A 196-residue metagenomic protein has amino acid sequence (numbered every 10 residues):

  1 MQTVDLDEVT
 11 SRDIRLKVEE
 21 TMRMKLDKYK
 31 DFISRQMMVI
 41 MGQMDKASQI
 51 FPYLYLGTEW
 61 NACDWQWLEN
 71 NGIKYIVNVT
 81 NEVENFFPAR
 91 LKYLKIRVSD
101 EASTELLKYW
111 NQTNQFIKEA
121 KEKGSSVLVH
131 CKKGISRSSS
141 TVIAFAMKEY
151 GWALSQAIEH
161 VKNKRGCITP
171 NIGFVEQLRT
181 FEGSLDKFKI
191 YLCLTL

Functional and structural regions predicted by a protein language model:
M1-I50, L54, G183-L196: Non-catalytic regulatory/accessory regions that flank a structured catalytic core
F32-M41, K46-T80, Y109-N114: Eukaryotic beta-rich interaction modules
Y55, N61-C63, N81-E84, V98-S103 (+2 more regions): Conserved beta-strand elements of beta-rich interaction domains across eukaryotes, especially beta-propellers
L68, V83-L91: Short loop/helix-cap segments at secondary-structure boundaries that form the rim of catalytic
A89-S99: Active-site regions of enzymes building and remodeling cell-envelope glycoconjugates
R97-V127: Helix-loop module immediately N-terminal to the HCX5R catalytic loop in PTP-like cysteine phosphatase domains
S126-I143: A phosphate-binding catalytic loop at a beta-strand-loop-alpha-helix junction that coordinates phosphoryl groups
T141-I143, M147-C193: Cysteine-dependent PTP/DSP-like catalytic domain, specifically the C-terminal lobe
